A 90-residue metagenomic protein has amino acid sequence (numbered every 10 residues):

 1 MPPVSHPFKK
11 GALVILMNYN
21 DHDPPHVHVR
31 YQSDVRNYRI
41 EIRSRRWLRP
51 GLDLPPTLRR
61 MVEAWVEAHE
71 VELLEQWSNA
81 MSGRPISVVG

Functional and structural regions predicted by a protein language model:
M1-P25: Short, charged/polar N-terminal "headpieces" of proteins
H6-F8, N18, Y31-S33, A64 (+1 more regions): Residue-level signal for the start and early helices of compact helical domains
G11-L13, G51, V62-E63: Short, charged low-complexity linear motifs
L16-T57: A short, structured beta-strand/loop element
R60-G90: C-terminal structural segments of small proteins and small subunits
